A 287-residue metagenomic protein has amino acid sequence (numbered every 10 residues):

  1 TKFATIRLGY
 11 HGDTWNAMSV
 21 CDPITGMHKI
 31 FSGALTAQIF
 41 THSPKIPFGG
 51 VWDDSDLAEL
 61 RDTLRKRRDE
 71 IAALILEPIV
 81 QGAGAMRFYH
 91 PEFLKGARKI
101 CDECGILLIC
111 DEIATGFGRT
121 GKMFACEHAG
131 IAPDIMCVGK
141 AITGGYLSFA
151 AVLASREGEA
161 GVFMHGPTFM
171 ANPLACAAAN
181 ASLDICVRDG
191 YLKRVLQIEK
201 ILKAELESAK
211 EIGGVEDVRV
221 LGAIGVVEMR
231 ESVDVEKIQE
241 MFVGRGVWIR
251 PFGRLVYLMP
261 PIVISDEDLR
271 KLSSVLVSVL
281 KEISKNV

Functional and structural regions predicted by a protein language model:
T1-V287: Conserved N-terminal phosphate-binding loop of PLP-dependent enzymes in the Aspartate aminotransferase
